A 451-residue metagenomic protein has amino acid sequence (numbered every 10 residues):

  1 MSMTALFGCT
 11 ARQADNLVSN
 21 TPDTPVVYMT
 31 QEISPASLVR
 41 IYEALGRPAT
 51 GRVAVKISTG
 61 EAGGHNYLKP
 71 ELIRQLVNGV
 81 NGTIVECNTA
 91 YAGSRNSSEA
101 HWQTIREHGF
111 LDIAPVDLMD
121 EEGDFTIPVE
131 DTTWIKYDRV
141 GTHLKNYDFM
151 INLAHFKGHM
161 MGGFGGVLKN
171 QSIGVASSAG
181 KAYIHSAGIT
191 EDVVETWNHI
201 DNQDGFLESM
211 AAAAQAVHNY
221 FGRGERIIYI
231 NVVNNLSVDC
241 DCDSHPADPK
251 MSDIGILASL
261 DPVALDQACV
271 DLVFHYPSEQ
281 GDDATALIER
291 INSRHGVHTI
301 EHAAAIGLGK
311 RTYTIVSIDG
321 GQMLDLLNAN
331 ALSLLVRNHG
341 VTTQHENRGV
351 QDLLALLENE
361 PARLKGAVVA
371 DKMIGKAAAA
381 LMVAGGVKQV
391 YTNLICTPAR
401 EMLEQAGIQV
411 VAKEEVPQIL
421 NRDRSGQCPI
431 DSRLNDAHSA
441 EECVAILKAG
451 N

Functional and structural regions predicted by a protein language model:
M1-A5: Bacterial N-terminal signal peptides
S19-I57, E61-G320: Extended, low-polarity segments enriched in aliphatic/aromatic residues
C87, G93, G109, Q409-C443: Long, charge-dense
P115-I135, I151-L153, N328-L332, H339 (+1 more regions): Electropositive, surface-exposed helix/loop patches at the edges of structured domains that serve as adaptable
L207-A211, Y220-G222, R226-S259, G320-N393 (+2 more regions): Conserved mixed alpha/beta catalytic, RNA-binding, or beta-rich assembly cores of soluble enzyme, regulatory
V387, A406-I408: A short helix->loop->beta-strand "cap" motif at the edges of active sites that frequently abuts
L403: Short, polar/acidic, helix-capping and beta-turn segments at strand->helix junctions that line the mouths
